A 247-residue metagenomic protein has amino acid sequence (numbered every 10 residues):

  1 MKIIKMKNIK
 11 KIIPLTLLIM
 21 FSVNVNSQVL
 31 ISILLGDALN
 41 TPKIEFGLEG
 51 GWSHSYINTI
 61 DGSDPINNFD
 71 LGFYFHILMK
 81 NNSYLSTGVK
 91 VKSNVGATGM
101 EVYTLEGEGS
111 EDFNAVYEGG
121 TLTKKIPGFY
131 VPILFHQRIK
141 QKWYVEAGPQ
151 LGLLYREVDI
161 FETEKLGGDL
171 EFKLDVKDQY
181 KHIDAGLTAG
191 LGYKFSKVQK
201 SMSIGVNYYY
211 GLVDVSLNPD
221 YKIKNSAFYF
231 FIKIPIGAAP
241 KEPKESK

Functional and structural regions predicted by a protein language model:
M1-N40, G237-K247: Cleavable N-terminal export/targeting peptides
S27-L78, L85: Short glycine/proline- and aromatic-enriched beta-strand/turn motifs that initiate or cap beta-hairpins
T41, L78-N82, K140, S196-V198 (+1 more regions): Outer-membrane beta-barrel channels and translocator barrels
L48-W52, L71-M79, V89-V91, V131-Q137 (+4 more regions): Residues on the lipid-exposed face of transmembrane beta-strands in outer-membrane beta-barrel proteins
I57-P65, N94-I126, L154-D184, V215-A227: Extracellular/periplasm-exposed beta-strand and loop segments of Gram-negative cell-envelope proteins, dominated by
I66-L71, Y84, I126-V131, D184-T188 (+1 more regions): Transmembrane beta-barrel architecture of outer-membrane proteins
G120-P127, H136-Y144, Q150-E157, G186-T188 (+2 more regions): Acidic/histidine-enriched, beta-strand-rich ligand/metal-binding domains
D178, D184-K247: Predominantly the C-terminal beta-signal and adjacent terminal strand-loop region of outer-membrane beta-barrel
